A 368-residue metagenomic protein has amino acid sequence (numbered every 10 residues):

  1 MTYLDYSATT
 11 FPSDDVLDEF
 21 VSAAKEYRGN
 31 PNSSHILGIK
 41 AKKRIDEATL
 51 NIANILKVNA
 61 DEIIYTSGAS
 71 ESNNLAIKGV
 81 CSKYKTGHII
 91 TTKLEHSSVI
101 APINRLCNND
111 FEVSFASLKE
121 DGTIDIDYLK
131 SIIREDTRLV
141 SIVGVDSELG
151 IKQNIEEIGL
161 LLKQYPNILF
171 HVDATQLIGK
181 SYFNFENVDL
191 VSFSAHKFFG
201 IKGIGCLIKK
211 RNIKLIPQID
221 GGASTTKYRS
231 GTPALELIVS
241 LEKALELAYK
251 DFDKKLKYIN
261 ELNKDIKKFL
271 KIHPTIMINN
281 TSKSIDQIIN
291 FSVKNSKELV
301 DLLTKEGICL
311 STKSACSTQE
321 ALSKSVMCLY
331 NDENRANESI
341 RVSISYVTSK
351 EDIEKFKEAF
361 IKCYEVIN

Functional and structural regions predicted by a protein language model:
M1-N368: Pyridoxal 5′-phosphate
